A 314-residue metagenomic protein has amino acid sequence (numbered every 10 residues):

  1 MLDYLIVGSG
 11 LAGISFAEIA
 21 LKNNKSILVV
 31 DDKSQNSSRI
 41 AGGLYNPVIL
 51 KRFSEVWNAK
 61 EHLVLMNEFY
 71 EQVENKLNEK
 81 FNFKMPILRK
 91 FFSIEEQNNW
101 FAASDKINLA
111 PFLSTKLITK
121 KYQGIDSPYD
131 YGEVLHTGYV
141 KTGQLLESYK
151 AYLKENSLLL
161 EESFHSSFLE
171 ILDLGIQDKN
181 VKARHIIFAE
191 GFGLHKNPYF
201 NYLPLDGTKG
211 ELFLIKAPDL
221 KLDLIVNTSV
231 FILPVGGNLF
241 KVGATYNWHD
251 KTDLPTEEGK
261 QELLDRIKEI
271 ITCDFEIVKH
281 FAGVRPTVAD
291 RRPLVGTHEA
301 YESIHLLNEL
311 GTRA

Functional and structural regions predicted by a protein language model:
L2-L28: N-terminal Rossmann-like FAD-binding beta1-loop-alpha1 element of flavoenzymes
A12, Q35, G193: Conserved Rossmann-like nucleotide-cofactor binding loop
S15, L172-H280, A289: Flavin-dependent oxidoreductases
I19-K22, D32-M85, N98: Conserved FAD-binding subdomain of flavin-dependent enzymes
S54-L65, G132-S148, L254-G259: Short beta-strand to alpha-helix junction loop
E79-N156, L160: Flavin (FAD/FMN) cofactor-binding and adjacent substrate-gating region of FAD-dependent oxidoreductase domains
L158-L174: A conserved short coil-to-beta-strand element within the FAD-binding core of flavoproteins
K279-A314: C-terminal catalytic lobe of FAD-dependent flavoproteins
